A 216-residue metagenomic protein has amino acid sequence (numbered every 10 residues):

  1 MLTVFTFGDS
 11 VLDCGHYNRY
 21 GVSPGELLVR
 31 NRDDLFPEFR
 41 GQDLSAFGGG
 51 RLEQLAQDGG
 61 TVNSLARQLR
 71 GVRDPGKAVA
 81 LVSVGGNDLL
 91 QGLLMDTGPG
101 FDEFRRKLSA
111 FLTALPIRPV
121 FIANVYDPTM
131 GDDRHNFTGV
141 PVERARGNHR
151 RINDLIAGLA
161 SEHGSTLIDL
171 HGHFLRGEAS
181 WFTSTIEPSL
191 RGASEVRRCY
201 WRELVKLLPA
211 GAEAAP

Functional and structural regions predicted by a protein language model:
M1-A56, R73-G76: Serine-esterase "nucleophile elbow" of acetyl-processing enzymes
S10-V11, A56, G60, V84-G85 (+1 more regions): Cell-envelope and extracellular/periplasmic
V11, N18, G59-T61, D127-T129 (+1 more regions): Residue-level detector of flexible, active-site-proximal loop/helix-junction positions within diverse enzyme catalytic
G15-H16, N63, Q91: Short N-terminal helix/helix-N-cap motif within the alpha/beta-hydrolase-1
R32-D33, T61, A193: Phosphate/oxyanion-binding active-site loops and adjacent basic polyanion-contact surfaces
G59-L69: Structural motif
R70-P216: Alpha-helical cap/lid subdomain in secreted, periplasmic, or secretory-pathway luminal O-acyl-processing enzymes
